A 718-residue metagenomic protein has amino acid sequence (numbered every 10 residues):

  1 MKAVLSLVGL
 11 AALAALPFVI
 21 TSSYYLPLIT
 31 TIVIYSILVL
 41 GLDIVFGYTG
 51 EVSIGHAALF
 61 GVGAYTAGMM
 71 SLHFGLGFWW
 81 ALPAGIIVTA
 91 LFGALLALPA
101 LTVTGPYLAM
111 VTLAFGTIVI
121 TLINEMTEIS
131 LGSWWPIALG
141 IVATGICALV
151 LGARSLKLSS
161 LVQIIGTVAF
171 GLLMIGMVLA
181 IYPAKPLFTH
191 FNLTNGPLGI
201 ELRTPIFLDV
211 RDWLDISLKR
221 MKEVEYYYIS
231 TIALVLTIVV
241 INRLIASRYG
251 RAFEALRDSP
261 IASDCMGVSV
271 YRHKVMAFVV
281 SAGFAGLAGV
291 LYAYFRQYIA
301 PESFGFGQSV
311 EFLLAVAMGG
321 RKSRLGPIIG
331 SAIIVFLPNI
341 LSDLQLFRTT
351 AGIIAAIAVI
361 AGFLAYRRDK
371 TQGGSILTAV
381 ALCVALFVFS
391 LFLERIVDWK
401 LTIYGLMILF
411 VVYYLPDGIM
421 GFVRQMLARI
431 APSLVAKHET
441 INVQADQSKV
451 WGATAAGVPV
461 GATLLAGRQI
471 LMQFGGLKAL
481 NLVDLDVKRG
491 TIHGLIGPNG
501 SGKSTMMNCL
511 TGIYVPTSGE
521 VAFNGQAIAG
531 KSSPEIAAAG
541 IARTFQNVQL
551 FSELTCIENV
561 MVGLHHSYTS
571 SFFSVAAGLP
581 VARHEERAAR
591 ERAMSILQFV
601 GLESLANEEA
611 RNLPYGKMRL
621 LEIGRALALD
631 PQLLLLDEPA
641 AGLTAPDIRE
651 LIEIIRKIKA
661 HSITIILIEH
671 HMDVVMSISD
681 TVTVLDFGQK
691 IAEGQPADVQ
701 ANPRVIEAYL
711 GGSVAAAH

Functional and structural regions predicted by a protein language model:
M1-I441: Transmembrane alpha-helices and adjacent helix-loop boundaries
K2-L5, L10-A14, R220, Y227-T231 (+14 more regions): Short linear motifs at secondary-structure transitions and domain/linker junctions
A12, L16, Y25, L101 (+26 more regions): A near-ubiquitous, low-amplitude feature marking generic local secondary-structure context
D43, D209-D215, E225, D258 (+16 more regions): Acidic-enriched, low-complexity/disordered segments with a strong bias for Aspartate over Glutamate
A246, A456, E586: Short acidic-aromatic active-site loops that bind/stabilize oxyanions
M420-L471, V714-H718: ABC-family P-loop ATPase nucleotide-binding domain
P459-H718: Glycine-rich phosphate-binding loops of nucleotide-dependent enzymes
